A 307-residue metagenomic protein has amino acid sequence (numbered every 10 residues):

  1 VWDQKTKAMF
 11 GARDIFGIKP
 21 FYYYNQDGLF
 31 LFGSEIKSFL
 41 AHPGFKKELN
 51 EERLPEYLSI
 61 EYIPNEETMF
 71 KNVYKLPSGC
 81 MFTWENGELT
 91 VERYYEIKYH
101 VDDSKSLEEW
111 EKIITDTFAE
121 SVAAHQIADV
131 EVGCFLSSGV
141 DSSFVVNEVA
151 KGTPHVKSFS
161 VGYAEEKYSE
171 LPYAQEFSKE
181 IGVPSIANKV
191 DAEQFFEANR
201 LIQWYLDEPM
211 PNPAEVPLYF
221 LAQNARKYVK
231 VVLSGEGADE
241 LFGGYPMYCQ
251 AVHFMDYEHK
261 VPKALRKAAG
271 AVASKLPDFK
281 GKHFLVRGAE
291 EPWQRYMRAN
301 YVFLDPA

Functional and structural regions predicted by a protein language model:
V1-L206, L218, A222: Cysteine-centered catalytic environments shared across enzyme families
Q26, N86, E176-A307: Glycine-rich active-site loop/lid subdomains used to bind and stabilize high-energy intermediates
